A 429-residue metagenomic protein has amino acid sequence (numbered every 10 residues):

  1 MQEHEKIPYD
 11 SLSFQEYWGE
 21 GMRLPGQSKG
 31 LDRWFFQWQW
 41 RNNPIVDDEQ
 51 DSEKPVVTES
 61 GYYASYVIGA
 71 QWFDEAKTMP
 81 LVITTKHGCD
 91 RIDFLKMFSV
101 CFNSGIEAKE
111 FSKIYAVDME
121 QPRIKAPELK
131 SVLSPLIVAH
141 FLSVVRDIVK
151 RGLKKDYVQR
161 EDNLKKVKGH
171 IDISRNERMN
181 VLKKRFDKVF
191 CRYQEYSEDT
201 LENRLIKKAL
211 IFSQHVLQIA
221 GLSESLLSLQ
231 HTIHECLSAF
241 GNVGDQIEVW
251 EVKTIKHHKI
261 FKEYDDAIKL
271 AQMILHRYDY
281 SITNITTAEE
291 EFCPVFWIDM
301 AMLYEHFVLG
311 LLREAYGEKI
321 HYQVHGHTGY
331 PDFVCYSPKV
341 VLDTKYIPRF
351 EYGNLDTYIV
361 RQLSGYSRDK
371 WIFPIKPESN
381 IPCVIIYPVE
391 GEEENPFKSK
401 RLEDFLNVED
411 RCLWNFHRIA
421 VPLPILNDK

Functional and structural regions predicted by a protein language model:
M1-S52, T287-K429: Catalytic core segments in nucleotide and nucleic-acid processing enzymes
Q2-I285: Residue(s) in the substrate-gating loop at a strand-loop-helix junction that position the organic substrate next
